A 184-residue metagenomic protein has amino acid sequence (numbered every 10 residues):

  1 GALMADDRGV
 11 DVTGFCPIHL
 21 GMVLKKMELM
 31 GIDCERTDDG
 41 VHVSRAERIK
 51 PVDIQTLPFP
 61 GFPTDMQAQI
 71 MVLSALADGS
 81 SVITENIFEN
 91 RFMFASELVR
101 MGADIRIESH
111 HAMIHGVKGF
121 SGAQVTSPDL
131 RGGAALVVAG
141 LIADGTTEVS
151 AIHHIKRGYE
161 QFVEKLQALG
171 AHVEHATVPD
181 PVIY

Functional and structural regions predicted by a protein language model:
G1-Y184: Short, structured segments at the rim of ligand-binding sites
